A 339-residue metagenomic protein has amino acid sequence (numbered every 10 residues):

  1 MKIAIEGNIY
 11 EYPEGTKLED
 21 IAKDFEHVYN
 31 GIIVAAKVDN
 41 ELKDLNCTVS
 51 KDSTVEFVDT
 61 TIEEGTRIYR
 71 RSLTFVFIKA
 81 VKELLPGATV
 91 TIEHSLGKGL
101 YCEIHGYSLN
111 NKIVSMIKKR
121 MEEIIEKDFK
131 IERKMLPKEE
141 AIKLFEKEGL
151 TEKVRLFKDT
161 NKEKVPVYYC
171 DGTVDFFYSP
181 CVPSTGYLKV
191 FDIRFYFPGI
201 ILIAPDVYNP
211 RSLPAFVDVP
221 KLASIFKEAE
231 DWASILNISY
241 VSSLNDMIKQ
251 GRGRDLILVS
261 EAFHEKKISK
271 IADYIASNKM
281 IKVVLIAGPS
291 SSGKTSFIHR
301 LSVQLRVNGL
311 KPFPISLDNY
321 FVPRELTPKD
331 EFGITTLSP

Functional and structural regions predicted by a protein language model:
M1-T74, I78-L96, Y107, M116-R120: Ubiquitin-like/PB1-type beta-grasp interaction modules and other compact soluble beta-rich domains
C47-S50, T54-T66, T89-G97, Y101-K267 (+2 more regions): Auxiliary tRNA-acceptor-end handling modules of aminoacyl-tRNA synthetases
V284-I286: Hydrophobic anchor at the beta1->P-loop junction of P-loop NTPases
S291: Walker A (P-loop) phosphate-binding loop of P-loop NTPases
K294: Conserved lysine of the Walker
F297, L301: Hydrophobic positions on the alpha1 helix immediately C-terminal to the Walker A/P-loop
V303-F313: Post-Walker A helix-loop "phosphate-sensing" segment adjacent to the P-loop in P-loop NTPases
F313, V322-P339: Conserved nucleotide-sensing/catalytic segment adjacent to the nucleotide-binding pocket in NTP-handling enzymes
